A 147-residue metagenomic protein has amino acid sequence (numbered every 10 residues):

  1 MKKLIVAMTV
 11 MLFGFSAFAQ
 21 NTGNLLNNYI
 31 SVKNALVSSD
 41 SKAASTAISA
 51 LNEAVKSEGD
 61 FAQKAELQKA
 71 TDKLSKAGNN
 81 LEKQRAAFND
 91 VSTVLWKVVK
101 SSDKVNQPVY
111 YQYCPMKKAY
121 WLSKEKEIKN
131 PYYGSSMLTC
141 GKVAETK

Functional and structural regions predicted by a protein language model:
M1-N24: Bacterial Sec-dependent N-terminal signal peptides
N24-S31, S41-K147: C-terminal-biased regions
